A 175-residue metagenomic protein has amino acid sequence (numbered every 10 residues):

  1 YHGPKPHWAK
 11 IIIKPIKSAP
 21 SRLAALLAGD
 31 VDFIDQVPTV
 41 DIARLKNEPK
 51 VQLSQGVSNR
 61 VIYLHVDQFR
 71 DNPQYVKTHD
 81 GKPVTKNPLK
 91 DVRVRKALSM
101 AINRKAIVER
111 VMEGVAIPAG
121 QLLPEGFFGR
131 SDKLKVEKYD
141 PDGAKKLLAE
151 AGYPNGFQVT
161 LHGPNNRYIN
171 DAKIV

Functional and structural regions predicted by a protein language model:
Y1-V111, I117, F127-V175: Extracytoplasmic/periplasmic ligand-capture domains
G120-L123: Flexible hinge/switch segments at interdomain interfaces of large molecular machines
